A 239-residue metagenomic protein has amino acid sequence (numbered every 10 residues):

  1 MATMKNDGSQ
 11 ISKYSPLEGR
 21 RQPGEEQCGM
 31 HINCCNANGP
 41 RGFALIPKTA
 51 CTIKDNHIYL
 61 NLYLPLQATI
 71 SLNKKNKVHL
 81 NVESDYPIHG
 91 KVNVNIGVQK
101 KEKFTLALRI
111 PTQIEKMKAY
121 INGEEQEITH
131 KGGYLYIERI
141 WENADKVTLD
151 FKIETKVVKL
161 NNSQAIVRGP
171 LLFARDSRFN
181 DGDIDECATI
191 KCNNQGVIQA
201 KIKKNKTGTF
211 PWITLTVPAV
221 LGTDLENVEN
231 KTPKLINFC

Functional and structural regions predicted by a protein language model:
M1-G97, H130, K146, D150-C239: C-terminal beta-rich recognition modules with glycine/proline-rich loops and embedded aromatic residues
V78, F104-L106, Q126, L135: Short beta-strand segments
S84, I96-K100, R109-T112, R139: Non-cytosolic beta-sheet module surface loops
N95, A107, Y120, E138 (+1 more regions): Beta-strand residues in well-ordered beta-sheet regions across diverse protein folds
K101-I121: Beta-strand-rich binding/interaction modules
I114-R139, V157-N161: Solvent-exposed beta-strand/loop surfaces of large extracellular or lumenal domains
W141-N143: Surface-exposed, short loops/turns at beta-strand junctions within beta-sandwich domains
